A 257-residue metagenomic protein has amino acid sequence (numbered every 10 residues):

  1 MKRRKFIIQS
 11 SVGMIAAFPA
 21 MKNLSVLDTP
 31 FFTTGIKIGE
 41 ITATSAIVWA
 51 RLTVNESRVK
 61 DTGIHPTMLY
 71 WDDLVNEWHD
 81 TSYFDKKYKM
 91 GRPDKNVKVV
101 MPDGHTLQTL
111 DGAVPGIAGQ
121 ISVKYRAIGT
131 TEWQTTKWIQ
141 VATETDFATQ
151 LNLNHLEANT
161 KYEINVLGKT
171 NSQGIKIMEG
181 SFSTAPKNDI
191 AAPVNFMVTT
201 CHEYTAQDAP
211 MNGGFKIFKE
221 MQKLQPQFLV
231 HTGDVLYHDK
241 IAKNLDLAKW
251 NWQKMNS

Functional and structural regions predicted by a protein language model:
R4-K5, K249: Generic extreme N-terminus detector
K5-L24: N-terminal export signals
L27-S257: Divalent metal-dependent phosphoesterase catalytic cores across multiple superfamilies
